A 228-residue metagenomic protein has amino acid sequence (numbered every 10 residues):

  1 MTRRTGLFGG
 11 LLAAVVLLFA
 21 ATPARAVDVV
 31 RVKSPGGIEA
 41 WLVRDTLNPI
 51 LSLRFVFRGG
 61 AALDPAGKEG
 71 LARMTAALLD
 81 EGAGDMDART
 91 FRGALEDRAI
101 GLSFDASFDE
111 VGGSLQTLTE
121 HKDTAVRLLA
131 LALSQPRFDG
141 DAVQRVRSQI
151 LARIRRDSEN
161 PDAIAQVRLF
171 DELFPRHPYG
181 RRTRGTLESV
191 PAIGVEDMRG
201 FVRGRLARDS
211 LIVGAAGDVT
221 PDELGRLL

Functional and structural regions predicted by a protein language model:
G9-A20: Bacterial N-terminal signal peptides
T22-A26: Sec/Tat signal peptide C-region and signal peptidase I cleavage site
V27-V56: Mature N-terminal segment immediately following signal peptide/propeptide cleavage in secreted/periplasmic
V29, R54-T119, E159, R181-R182: M16/MPP (pitrilysin/insulinase) zinc-metallopeptidase core fold and M16-derived inactive scaffolds
G37, F55, R73-T75, L95 (+6 more regions): Buried hydrophobic packing residues in well-ordered domains
E81-D85, Q116-R147: M16/insulysin-pitrilysin zinc metalloprotease superfamily fold
G82, D157-R208, L228: Scaffold signal of the M16-like zinc-metallopeptidase fold and its non-catalytic homologs
A88, R92-E96, R137-R155, V219-T220: Acidic/histidine-enriched alpha-helical segments
